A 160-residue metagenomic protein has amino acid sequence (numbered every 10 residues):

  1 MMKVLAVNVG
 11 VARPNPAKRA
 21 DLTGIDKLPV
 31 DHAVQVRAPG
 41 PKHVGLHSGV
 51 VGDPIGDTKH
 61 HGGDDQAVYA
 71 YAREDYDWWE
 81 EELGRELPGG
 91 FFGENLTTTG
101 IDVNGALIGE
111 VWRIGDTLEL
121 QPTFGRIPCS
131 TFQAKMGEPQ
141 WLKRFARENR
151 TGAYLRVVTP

Functional and structural regions predicted by a protein language model:
M1-Q133: Electropositive, beta-rich accessory/interaction domains or terminal extensions that provide binding surfaces
L120-G152: Flexible glycine-rich active-site/ligand-binding loops centered on an Asp-His dyad
A153-P160: Well-ordered alpha/beta subsegment
